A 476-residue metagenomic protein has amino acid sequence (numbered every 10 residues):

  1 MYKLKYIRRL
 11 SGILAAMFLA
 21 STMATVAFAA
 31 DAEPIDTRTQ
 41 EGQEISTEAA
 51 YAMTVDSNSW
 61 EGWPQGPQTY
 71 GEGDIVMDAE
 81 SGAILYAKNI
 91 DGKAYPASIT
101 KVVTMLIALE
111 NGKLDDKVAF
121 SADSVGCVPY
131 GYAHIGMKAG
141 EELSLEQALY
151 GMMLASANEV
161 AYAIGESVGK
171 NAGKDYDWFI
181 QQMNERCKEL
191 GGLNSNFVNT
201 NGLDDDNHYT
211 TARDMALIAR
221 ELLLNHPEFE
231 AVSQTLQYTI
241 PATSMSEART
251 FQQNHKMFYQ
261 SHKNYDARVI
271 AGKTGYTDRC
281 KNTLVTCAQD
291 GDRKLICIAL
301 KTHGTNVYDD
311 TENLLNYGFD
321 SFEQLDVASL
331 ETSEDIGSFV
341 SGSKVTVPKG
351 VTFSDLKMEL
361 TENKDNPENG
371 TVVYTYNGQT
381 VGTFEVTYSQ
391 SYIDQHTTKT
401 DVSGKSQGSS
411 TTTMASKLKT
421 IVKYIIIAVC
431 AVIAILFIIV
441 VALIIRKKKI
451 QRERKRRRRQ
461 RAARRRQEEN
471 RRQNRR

Functional and structural regions predicted by a protein language model:
M1-R8, A87, M414-K419, E453 (+1 more regions): Short, Lys/Arg-rich N-terminal segment immediately upstream of the first membrane anchor
Y2, A29-R213, A219-N225: Active-site-adjacent loops and short helices of periplasmic peptidoglycan-processing enzymes
Y2-F28, I427-I444: Sec-dependent N-terminal signal peptides of Gram-positive bacterial secreted proteins and lipoproteins
Y6-L10, L19, A27-T54, L330 (+2 more regions): Intrinsically disordered, low-complexity repeat and linker tracts
V26, V168-A172, I445-K449: Membrane-interface elements of multi-pass transporters and channels
G192-N196, D206-Y209, R213-A428, A442-K447 (+2 more regions): Domain-terminus/edge residues, biased toward the C-terminal soluble/receptor-binding domains of extracytoplasmic
K448-R476: Cytoplasmic C-terminal tails of single-pass
